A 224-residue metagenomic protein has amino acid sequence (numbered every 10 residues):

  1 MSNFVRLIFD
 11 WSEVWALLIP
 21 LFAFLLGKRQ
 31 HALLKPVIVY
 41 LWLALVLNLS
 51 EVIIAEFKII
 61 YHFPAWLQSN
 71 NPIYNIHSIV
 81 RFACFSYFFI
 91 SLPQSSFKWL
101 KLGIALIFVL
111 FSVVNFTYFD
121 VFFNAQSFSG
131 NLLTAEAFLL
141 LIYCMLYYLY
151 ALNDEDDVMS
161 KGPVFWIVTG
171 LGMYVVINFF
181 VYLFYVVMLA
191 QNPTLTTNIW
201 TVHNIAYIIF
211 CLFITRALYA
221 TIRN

Functional and structural regions predicted by a protein language model:
M1-N224: Terminal, non-globular segments
